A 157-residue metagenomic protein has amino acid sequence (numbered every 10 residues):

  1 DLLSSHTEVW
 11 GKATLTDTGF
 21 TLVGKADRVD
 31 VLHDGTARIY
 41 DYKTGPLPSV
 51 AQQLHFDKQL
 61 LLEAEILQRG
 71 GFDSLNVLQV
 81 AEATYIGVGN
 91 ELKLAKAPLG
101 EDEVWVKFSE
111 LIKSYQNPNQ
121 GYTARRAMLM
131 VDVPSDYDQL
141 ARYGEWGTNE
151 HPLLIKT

Functional and structural regions predicted by a protein language model:
D1-T157: RecB-family 4Fe-4S metal-dependent nuclease core
